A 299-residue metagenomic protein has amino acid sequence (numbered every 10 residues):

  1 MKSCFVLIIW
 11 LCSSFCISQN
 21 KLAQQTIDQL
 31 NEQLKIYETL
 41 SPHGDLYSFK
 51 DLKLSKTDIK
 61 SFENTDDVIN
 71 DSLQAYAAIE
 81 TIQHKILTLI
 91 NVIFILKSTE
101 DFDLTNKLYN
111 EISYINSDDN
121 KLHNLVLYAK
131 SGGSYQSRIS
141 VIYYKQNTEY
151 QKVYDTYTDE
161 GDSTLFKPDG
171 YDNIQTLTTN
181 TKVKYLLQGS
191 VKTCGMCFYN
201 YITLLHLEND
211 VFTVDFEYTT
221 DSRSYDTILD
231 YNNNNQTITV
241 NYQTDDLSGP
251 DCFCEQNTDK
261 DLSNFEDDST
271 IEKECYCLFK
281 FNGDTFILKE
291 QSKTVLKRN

Functional and structural regions predicted by a protein language model:
M1-I36: Bacterial Sec-dependent N-terminal signal peptides
N31-N124: Solvent-exposed N-terminal domain segments of exported/luminal and surface proteins
T81-L104, V141-E160, L204-E217, F279-T285: Surface-exposed loop/turn elements that mediate protein-protein interactions on large endomembrane-trafficking
L96-Y109, D119-Y128, G132-L177: Short N-terminal edge-element motif at the start of the domain
N110-I115, A129, S190-K192: Catalytic micro-motifs at enzyme active sites that drive phosphoryl/nucleotidyl and oxygen chemistry
N116-H123, Y144-E149, T178-V183, Y231-I238 (+1 more regions): Short, solvent-exposed coil/turn segments at beta-strand boundaries
E160-K184, Q188-C194, F198-Y201, V211-F281 (+1 more regions): Short aromatic loop motif centered on NTY/YTY
F286-N299: Short, low-complexity, Pro/Ser/Thr/Gly-rich segments in the mature regions of secreted, periplasmic
